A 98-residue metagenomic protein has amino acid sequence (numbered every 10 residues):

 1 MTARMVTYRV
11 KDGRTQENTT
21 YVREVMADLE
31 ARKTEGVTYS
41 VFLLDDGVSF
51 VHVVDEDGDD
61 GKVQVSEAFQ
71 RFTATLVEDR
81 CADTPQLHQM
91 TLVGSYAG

Functional and structural regions predicted by a protein language model:
T2, V48, D83: Residues that flank catalytic or metal-binding motifs in active/ligand-binding sites
T2-R9, V51: Active-site-flanking beta-strand signature of metal-NTP-handling nucleotidyl enzymes and homologous cyclase-like
Y8, E56, V93: Alpha-helical and His/Cys-centered functional microenvironments
R9-T20: Short, surface-exposed ligand-recognition loops at beta-strand->loop->(often short) alpha-helix junctions that present
D12, D46-S49, E56-K62: Short, charged/polar surface micro-motifs in flexible loops or helix N-caps
E24-T38, V54-H88: An amphipathic, aromatic/His-enriched active-site/gating alpha helix that lines ligand/cofactor pockets
F42-L44: Short beta-strand micro-motifs enriched in acidic
M90-G98: Short, low-order "capping/linker" segments at domain edges
